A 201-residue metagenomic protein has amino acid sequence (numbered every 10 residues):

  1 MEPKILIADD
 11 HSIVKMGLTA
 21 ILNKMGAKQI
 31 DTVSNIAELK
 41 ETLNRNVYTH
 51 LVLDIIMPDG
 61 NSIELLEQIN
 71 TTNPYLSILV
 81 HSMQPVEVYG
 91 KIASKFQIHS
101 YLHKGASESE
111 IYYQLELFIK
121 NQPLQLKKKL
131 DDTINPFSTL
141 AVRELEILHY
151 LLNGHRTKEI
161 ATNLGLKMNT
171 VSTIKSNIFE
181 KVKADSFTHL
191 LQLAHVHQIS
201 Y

Functional and structural regions predicted by a protein language model:
M1-K128: N-terminal regulatory/sensing modules of transcriptional regulators
E67, K95, H149, T162 (+2 more regions): A cross-family signal for key residues in well-ordered alpha-helices that form functional helical elements
Q114, R143, I174-N177: Residues within the DNA-recognition helix of helix-turn-helix
L115, L151, A194: Hydrophobic "lid"/C-terminal helical patch of Rossmann-like NAD(P)-dependent dehydrogenase/epimerase domains
D131-T170: Helix-turn-helix DNA-binding segment
S176-Y201: Basic, Lys/Arg-enriched C-terminal extension of HTH/homeodomain DNA-binding domains
